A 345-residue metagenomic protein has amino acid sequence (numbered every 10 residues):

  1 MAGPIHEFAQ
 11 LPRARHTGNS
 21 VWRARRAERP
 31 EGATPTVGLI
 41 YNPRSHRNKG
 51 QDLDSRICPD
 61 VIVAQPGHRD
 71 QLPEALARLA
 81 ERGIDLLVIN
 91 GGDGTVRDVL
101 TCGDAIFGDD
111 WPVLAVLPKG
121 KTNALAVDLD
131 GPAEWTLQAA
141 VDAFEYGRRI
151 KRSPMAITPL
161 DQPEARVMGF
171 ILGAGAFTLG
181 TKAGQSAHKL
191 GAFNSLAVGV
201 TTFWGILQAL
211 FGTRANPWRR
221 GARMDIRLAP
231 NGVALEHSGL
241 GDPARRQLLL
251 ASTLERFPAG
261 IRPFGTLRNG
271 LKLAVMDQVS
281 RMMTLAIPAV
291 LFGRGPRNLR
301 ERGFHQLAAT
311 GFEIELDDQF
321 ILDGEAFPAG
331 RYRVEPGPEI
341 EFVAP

Functional and structural regions predicted by a protein language model:
M1-N90, G94-I106, E134-D142: ATP/NTP phosphate-donor binding region
A2-E28, L39, L235-P243, A259-P345: ATP/nucleoside-binding phosphotransfer catalytic cores, i.e., glycine-rich phosphate-binding loops
G38-I40, H46-K49, I106-Q247: Catalytic core of DAGKc-family lipid kinases
N48-K49, L179-G180, P258-G260, L322-D323: Short helix/loop capping segments that flank catalytic or ligand/cofactor-binding pockets
V63, I226-L228, F320: Short aromatic-centered micro-motifs
L72, V96-R97, F257-A259, A329: Short, well-ordered alpha-helical microsegments
G173, F177, L248-R262, A326: Glycine-rich phosphate/pyrophosphate-binding beta-alpha loops
A229-N231, A251-R256, M276-S280: Histidine- and/or cysteine-centered catalytic micro-motif in compact active-site loops
